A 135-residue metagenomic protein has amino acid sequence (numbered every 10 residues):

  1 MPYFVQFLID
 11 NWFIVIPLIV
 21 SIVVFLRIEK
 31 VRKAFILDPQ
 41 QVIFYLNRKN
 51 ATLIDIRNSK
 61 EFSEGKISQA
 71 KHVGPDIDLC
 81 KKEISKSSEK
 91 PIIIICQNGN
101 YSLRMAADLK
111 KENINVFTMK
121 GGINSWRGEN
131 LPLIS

Functional and structural regions predicted by a protein language model:
M1-I36, A51, S59-K90, N100-S135: Rhodanese-like catalytic fold shared by cysteine-dependent sulfurtransferases and DSP/PTP-type phosphatases
L37-R57: Membrane-cytosol interface motif
I95: Short, surface-exposed ligand- or partner-binding patches at beta-edge/loop junctions that are enriched in aromatics
